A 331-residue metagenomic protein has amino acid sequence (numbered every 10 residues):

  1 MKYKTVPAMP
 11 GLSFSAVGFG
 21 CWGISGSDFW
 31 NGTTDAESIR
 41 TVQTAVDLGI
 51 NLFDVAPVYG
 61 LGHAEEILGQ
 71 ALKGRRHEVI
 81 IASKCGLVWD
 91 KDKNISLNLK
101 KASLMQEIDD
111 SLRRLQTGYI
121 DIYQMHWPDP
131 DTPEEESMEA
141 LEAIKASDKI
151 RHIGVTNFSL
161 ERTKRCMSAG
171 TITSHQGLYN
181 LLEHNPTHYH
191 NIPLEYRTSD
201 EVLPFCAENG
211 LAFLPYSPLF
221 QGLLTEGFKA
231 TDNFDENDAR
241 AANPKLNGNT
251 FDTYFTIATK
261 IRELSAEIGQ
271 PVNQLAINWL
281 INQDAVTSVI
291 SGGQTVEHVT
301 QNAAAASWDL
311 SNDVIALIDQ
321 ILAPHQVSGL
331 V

Functional and structural regions predicted by a protein language model:
M1-V79, N180: N-terminal binding-site loop/beta-alpha segment at the start of enzyme catalytic domains that lines or forms
G23-A36, K91-M105: Active-site mouth loops of central-metabolism enzymes
T41, K101-L112: Short, well-ordered amphipathic alpha-helical segments that serve as non-catalytic structural scaffolds within diverse
T44, L48, R114-L115, D148: Structural motif
L52-V58, Q124-M125, R151-G154: Short catalytic-loop micro-motif centered on adjacent basic/acidic residues
E78-D90: A short, structured active-site edge motif that brings together acidic residues
L112-P133: Active-site groove signature of glycoside hydrolases
P128-P130, E134-L322, L330: Beta/alpha (TIM)-barrel catalytic core signal, keyed to glycine-rich beta->alpha loops juxtaposed to Asp/Glu that bind
